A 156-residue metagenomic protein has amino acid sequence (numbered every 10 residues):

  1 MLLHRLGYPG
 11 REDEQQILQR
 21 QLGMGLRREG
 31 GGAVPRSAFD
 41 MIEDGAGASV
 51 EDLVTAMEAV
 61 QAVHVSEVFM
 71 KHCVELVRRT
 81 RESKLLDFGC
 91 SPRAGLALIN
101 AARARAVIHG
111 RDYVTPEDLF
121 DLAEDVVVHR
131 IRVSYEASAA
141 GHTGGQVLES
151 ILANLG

Functional and structural regions predicted by a protein language model:
M1-V63, E67-E75: Conserved AAA+ ATPase core "coupling" helix
K71-V74, T80-G156: C-terminal engagement/docking regions of AAA+ P-loop ATPases
